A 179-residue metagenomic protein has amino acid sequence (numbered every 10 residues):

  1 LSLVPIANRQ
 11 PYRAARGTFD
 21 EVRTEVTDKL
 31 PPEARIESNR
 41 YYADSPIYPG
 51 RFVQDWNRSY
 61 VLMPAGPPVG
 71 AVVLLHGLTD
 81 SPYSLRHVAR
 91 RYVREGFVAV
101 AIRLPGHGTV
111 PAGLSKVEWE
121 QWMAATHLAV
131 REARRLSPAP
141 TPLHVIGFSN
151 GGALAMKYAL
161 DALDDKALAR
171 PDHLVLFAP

Functional and structural regions predicted by a protein language model:
L1-Q54, R58, A65: N-terminal targeting or regulatory segments adjacent to alpha/beta-hydrolase or S9 domains
R51-G108: Short, surface-exposed "cap/lid" segments of acyl-processing enzymes
P68-V69, P140-P142, P171: A general structural motif
T109-H144: Catalytic nucleophile-loop/oxyanion-hole region of alpha/beta-hydrolase and closely related hydrolase-like folds
I146-G151, A155: Gly/Ala-rich beta-loop-alpha elbow adjacent to hydrolase catalytic centers
K157-D172: Conserved hydrolase catalytic core segment
V175-P179: Active-site nucleophile loop of the alpha/beta-hydrolase fold
